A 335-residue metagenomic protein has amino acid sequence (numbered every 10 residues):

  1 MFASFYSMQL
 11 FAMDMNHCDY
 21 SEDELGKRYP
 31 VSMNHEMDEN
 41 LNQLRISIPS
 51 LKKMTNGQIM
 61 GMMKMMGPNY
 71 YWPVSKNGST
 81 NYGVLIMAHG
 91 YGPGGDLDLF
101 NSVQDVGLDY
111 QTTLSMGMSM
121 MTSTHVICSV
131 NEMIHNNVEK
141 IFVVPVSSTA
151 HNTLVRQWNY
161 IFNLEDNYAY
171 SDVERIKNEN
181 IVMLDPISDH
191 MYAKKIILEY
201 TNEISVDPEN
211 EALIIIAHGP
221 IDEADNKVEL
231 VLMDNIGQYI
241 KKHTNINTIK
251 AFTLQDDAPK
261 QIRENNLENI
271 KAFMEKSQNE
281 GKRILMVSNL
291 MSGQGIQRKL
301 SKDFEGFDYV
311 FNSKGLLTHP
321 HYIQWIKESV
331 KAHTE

Functional and structural regions predicted by a protein language model:
M1-A3: Sec-dependent N-terminal signal peptides
F11-E335: Active-site-proximal alpha-helix that buttresses catalytic centers in soluble enzyme cores
